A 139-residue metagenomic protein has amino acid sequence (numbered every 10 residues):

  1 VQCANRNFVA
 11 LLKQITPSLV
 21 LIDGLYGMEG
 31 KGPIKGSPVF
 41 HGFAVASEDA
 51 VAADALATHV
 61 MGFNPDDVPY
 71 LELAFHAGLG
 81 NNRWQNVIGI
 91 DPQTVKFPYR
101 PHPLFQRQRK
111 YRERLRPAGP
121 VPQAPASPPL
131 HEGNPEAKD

Functional and structural regions predicted by a protein language model:
V1-D139: Extended, low-polarity segments enriched in aliphatic/aromatic residues
